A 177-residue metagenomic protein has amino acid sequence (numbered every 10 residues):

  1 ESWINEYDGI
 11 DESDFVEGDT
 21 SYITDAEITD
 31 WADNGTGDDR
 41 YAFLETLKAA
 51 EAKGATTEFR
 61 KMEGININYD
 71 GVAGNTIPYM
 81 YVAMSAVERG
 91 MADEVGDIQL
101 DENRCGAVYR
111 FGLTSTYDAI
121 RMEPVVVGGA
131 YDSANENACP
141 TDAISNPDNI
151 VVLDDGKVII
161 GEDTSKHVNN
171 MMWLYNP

Functional and structural regions predicted by a protein language model:
E1-P177: Conserved small-residue
